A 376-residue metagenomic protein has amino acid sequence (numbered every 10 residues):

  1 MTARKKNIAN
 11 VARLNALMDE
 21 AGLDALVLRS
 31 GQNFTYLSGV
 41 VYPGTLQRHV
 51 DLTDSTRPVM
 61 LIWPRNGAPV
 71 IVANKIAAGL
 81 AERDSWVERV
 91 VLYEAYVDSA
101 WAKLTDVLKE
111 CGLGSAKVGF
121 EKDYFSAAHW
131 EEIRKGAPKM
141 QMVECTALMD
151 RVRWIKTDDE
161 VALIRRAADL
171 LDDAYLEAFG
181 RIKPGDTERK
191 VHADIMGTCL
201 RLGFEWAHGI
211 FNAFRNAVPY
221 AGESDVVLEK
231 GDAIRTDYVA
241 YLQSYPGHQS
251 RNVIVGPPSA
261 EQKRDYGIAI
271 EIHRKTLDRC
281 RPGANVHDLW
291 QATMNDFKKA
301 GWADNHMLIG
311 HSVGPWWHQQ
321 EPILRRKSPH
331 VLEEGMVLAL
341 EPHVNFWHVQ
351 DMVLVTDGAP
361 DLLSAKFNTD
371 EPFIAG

Functional and structural regions predicted by a protein language model:
M1-G376: Active-site neighborhoods and metal-handling regions in enzymes and metal-associated proteins
